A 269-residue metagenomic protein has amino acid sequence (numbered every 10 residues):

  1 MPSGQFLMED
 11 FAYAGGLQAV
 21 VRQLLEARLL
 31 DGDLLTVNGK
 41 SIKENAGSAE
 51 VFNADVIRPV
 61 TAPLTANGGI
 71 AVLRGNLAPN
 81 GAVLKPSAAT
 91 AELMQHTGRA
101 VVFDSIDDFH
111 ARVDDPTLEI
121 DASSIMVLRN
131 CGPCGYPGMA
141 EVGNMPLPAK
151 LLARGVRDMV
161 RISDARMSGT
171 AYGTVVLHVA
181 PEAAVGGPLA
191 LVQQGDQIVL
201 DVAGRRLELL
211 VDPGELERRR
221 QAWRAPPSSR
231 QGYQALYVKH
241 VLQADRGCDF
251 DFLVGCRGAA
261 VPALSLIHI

Functional and structural regions predicted by a protein language model:
M1-E182, G187-L266: Catalytic or ion-coupling anion/metal-binding cores of large enzyme and transporter domains
